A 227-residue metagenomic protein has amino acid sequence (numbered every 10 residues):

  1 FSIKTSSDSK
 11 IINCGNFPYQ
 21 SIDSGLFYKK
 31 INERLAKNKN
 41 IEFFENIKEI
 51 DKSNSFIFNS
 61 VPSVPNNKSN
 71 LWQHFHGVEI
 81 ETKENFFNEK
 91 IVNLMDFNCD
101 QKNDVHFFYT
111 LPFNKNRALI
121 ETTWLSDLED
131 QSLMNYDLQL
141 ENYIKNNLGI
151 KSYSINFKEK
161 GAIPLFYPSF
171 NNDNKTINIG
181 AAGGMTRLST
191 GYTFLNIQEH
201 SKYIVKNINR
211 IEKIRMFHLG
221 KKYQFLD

Functional and structural regions predicted by a protein language model:
F1-A36, N40-F44: A conserved beta-strand/loop capping segment in the N-terminal third of enzymes that catalyze redox or closely related
S9-I11, L125-D127, G183-T186: A short, flexible beta-alpha/helix-coil linker loop
N16-F17, D130-M134, S189-T193: Short, solvent-exposed loop/turn segments at secondary-structure boundaries
K30, R34-I155, P164-N172: Predominantly flavin-linked oxidoreductase catalytic cores and closely associated redox partners
T110, K115-R117, D173-S189: Short FAD-binding loop at a beta-strand-to-alpha-helix junction that anchors the flavin cofactor in diverse
L140, I144-K145, T193-I211: An active-site-proximal "capping" alpha-helix that borders the catalytic cofactor pocket
K158-I163, A181: Catalytic cores of enzymes that engage adenine nucleotides and/or redox cofactors via long glycine-rich, Lys/Arg/His
L165-S169, K202-D227: Active-site-proximal substrate-binding core of FAD-dependent oxidoreductases
